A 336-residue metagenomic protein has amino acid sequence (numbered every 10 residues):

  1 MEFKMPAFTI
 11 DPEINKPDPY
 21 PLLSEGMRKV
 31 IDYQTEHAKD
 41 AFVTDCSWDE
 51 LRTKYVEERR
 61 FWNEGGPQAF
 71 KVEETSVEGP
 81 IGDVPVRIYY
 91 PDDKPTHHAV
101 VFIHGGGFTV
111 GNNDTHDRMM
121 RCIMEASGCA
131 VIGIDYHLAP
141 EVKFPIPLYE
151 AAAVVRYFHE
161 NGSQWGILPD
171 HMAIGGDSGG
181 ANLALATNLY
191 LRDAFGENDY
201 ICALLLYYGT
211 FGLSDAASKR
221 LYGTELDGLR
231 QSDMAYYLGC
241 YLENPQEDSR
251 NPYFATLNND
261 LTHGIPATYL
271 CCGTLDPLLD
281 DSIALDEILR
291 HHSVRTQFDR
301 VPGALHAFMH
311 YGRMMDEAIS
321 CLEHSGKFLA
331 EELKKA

Functional and structural regions predicted by a protein language model:
M1-I88, K334-K335: A glycine/proline-hinged amphipathic helix-loop "lid/cap" segment that gates access to hydrophobic ligand pockets
H97-G105: Short beta-strand element of the alpha/beta-hydrolase
D114-G133: Short amphipathic alpha-helix adjacent to the substrate-entry channel of hydrolases
V142-S163: Alpha/beta-hydrolase active-site loop
H159-I174, A194: Gly/Ser-rich "nucleophile elbow"/oxyanion-hole loop immediately N-terminal to the catalytic nucleophile in hydrolases
L189, D193-E247: Hydrolase active-site cap/lid region
L270-C272: Short beta-strand/loop motif that positions the catalytic acidic residue of the alpha/beta-hydrolase fold
M315-A336: Catalytic active-site module of serine/aspartate enzymes centered on a nucleophile-bearing elbow/loop
